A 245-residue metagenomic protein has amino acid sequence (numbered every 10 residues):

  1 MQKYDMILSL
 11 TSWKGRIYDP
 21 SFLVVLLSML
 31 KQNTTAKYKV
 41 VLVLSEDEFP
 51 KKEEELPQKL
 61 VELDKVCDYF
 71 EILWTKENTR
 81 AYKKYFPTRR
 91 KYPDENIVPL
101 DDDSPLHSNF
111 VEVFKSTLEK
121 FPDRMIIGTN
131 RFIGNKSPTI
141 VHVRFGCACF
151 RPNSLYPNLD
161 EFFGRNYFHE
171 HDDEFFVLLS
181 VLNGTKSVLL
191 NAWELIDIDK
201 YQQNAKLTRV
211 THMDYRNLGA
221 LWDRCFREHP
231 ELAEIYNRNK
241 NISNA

Functional and structural regions predicted by a protein language model:
Y4, T11, R16, S21-V25 (+1 more regions): C-terminal catalytic/acceptor-binding lobe
Y4-G15, D19-P20, I72-W74, F86 (+1 more regions): Catalytic phosphate/metal-binding cores of nucleic-acid and nucleotide-processing enzymes, i.e., regions that mediate
L8-L10, L42, P99, L189: Structural beta-sheet core signal
V25-Y38: Short, acidic, metal-binding catalytic loop of nucleotide-sugar glycosyltransferases
V43-E95: Active-site-proximal specificity loops/subdomain of glycosyltransferases
D94-P105: Short beta-strand-to-loop acidic/aromatic patch adjacent to the donor-nucleotide binding site
N109-I133: Conserved donor-nucleotide/metal-binding helix-loop-beta segment in metal-dependent transferases, i.e., the alpha-helix
I133-F150, H169, M213: A recurrent flexible, glycine/aromatic-enriched loop bordering the glycosyltransferase active site that acts as
